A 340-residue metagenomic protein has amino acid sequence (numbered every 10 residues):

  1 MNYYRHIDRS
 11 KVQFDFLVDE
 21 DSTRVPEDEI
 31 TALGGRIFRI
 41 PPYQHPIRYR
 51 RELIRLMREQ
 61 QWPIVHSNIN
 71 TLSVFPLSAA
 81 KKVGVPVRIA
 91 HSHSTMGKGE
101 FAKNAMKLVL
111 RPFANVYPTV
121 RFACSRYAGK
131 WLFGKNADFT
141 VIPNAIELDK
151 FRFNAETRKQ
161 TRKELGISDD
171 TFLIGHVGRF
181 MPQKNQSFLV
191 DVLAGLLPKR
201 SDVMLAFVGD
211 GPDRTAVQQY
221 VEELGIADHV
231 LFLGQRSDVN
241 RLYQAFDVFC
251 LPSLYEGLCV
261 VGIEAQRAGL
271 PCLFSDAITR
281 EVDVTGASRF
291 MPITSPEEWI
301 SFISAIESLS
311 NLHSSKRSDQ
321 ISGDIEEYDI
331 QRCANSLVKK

Functional and structural regions predicted by a protein language model:
M1-N2, F172, H176-G195, P212-Q218: A conserved mid-protein helix/loop that constitutes part of the nucleotide-sugar donor-binding site
N2-R51, P212-D213, K340: N-terminal strand-loop element at the rim of the active site of nucleotide-sugar-dependent glycosyltransferases
S67-S73, S92: Short His-centered aromatic/hydrophobic patch
Y127, A145: Carbohydrate-associated surface elements
R152-I167, S310: A short helix/loop element that forms part of the nucleotide-sugar donor recognition site in Leloir-type
Q235, L254: Aromatic "clamp/platform" in nucleotide-sugar-dependent glycosyltransferases that forms part of the donor/acceptor
E281-S310: Change "using UDP/GDP/dTDP sugars" to "using nucleotide sugars
N311-K340: A charged, aromatic-enriched C-terminal amphipathic alpha-helix characteristic of glycosyltransferases across folds
